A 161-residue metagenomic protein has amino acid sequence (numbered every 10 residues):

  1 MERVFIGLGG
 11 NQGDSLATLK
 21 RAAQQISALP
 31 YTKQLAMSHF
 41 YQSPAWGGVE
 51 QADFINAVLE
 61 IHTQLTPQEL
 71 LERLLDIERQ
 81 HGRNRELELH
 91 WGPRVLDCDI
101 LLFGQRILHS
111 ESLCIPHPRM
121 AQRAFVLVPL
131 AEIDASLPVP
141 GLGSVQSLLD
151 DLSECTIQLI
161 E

Functional and structural regions predicted by a protein language model:
M1-T32, M37-P44: N-terminal beta1-alpha1 ligand-phosphate binding loop
W46-D53, L65-E72, D76-E161: Flexible, gly/pro- and Lys/Arg-enriched active-site loops
